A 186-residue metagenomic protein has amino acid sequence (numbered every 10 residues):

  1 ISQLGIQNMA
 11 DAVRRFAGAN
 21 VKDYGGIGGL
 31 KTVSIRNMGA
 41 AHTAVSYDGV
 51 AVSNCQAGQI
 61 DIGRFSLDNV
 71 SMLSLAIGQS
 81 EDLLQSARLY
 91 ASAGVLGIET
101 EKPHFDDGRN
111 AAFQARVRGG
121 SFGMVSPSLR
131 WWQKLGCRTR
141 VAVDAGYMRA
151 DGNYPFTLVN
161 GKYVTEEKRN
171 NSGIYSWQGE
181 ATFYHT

Functional and structural regions predicted by a protein language model:
I1-Q7, V33-N37, R118-G119, H185: Short, polar/charged loop or turn motifs at beta-strand boundaries
A10-A51: Extracytoplasmic beta-strand/coil segments of soluble accessory domains associated with Gram-negative outer-membrane
I27, R88, G120-G123, R169-S176: Short sequence motifs at beta-strands and strand-loop junctions characteristic of Gram-negative outer-membrane
K31, S92-G94, A111-F113, V125-L129 (+1 more regions): Hydrophobic, lipid-facing positions within transmembrane beta-strands of outer-membrane proteins
T43, N69, D107-F113, R118 (+4 more regions): Outer-envelope beta-barrel architecture signal
L67-Q114: A beta-strand signature from Gram-negative outer-membrane beta-barrel systems, especially the internal plug domain
G97, R130-T186: Periplasmic-side early beta-strands and strand-to-turn transitions of outer-membrane beta-barrels
T100-K102, V117-S121, Y147-D151: Transmembrane beta-strands of outer-membrane beta-barrel pores
